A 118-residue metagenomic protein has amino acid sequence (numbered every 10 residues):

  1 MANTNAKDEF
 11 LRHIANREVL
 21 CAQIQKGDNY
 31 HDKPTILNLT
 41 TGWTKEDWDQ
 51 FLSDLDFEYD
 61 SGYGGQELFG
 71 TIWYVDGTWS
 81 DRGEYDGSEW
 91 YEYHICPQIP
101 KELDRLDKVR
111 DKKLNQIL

Functional and structural regions predicted by a protein language model:
M1-L118: Acidic interaction surfaces
